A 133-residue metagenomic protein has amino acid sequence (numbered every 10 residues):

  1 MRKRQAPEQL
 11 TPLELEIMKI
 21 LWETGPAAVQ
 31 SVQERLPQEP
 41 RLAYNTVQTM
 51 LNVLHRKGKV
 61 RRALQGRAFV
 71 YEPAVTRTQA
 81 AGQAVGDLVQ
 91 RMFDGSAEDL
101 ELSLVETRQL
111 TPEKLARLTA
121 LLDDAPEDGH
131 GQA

Functional and structural regions predicted by a protein language model:
M1-P7, A84-G86: Short, Lys/Arg-enriched N-terminal segment that forms or immediately precedes the first helix of a structured domain
T11-L13, Q65-A84: Short, cationic-aromatic polyanion-contact patches
L15-L21, E101: Hydrophobic residues on short alpha-helical segments
I20-A28: Short capping segments at the starts of secondary-structure elements
A27-L36: Short acidic, hydrophobic short linear motifs in intrinsically disordered regions
Q48-N52: Short, hydrophobic-biased segments on the C-terminal half of alpha helices that form "recognition helices"
G58: Glycine-centered, phosphate/nucleic-acid-interacting loop/turn motifs that mediate DNA/RNA or nucleotide
A80-D128: Amphipathic alpha-helical dimerization/coiled-coil segments that flank or bridge DNA-binding/regulatory modules
